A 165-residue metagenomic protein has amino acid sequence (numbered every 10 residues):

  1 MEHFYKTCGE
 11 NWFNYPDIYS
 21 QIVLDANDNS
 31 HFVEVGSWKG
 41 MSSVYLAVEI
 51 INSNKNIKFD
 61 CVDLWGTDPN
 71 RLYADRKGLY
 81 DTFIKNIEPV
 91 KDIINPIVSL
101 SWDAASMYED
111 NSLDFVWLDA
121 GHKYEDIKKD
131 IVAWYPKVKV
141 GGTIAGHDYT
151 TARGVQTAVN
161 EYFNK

Functional and structural regions predicted by a protein language model:
M1-K165: A short alpha-helical cap/connector motif
